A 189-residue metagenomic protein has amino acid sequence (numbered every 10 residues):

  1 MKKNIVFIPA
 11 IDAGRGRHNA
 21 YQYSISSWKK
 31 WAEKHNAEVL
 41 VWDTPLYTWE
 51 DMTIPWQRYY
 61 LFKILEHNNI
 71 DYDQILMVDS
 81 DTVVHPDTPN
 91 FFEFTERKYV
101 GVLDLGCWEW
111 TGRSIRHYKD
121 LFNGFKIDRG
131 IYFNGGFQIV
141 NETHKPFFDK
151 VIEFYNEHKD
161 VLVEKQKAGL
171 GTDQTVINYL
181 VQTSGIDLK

Functional and structural regions predicted by a protein language model:
M1-Y72: N-terminal anchoring/stem segment of glycosyltransferases
K3-N4, R97-K98, N134-G136: Short, surface-exposed beta-edge/turn micro-motifs
I8-A10, D43, V78-S80, P86 (+3 more regions): Short His-Asn-centered micro-motif
A20, P89-N90, I152-E153: Short coil/turn segments at secondary-structure boundaries
E50, D87-P89, Y179: A short acidic (Asp/Glu
I54-I115: GT-A fold catalytic core of metal-dependent nucleotide-sugar glycosyltransferases, centered on the diacidic
Y60, G130-K189: Catalytic core and acceptor-binding pocket of nucleotide-sugar-dependent glycosyltransferases
I115-R129, P146: Short, flexible, basic/aromatic active-site loop/helix in glycosyltransferases
